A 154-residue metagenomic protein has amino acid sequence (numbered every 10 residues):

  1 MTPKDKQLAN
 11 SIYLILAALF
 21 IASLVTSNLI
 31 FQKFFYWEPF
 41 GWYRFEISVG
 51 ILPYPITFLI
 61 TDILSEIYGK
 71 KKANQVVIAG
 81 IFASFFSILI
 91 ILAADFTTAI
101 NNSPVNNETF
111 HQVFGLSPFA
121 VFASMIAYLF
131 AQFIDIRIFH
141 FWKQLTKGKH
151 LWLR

Functional and structural regions predicted by a protein language model:
P3-A18: N-terminal membrane topogenic signal
Y13, A17, K72-F82: Cytoplasmic-side transmembrane-helix entry/capping segments in multi-pass membrane proteins
I21-Y36: Alpha-helical transmembrane segments of multi-pass membrane proteins
S48-L52, F122-L129: Hydrophobic alpha-helical transmembrane segments of multi-pass membrane proteins
L52-I63: Central hydrophobic cores of alpha-helical transmembrane segments in multi-pass inner-membrane proteins across all
S84-S103, S124, Y128, Q132: Transmembrane alpha-helix/helix-exit interface in multi-pass inner-membrane proteins
A94-F119: Membrane-interface interhelical connector segments
T146-R154: Internal alpha-helical transmembrane segments of multi-pass membrane proteins
